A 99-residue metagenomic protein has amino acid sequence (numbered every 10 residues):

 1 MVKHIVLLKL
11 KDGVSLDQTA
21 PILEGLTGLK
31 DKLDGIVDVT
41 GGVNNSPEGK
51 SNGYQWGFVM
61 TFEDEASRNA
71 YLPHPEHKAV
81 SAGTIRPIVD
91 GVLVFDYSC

Functional and structural regions predicted by a protein language model:
M1-Q55, E63-P73, D96-C99: Short S/T/G/P-rich N-terminal loop/turn motif that feeds into the first structured element of a domain
M60-D96: C-terminal structural segments of small proteins and small subunits
